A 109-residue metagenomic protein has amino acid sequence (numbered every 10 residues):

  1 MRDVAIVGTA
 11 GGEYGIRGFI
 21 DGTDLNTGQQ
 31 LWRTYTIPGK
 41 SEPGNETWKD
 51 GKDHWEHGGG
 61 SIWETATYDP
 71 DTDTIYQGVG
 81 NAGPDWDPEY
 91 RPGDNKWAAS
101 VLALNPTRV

Functional and structural regions predicted by a protein language model:
M1-Y14, H54-Y90, A98-S100: Repeat-blade elements of multi-bladed beta-propeller folds
F19-E56, P88-V109: Extracytoplasmic/lumenal domain signature
